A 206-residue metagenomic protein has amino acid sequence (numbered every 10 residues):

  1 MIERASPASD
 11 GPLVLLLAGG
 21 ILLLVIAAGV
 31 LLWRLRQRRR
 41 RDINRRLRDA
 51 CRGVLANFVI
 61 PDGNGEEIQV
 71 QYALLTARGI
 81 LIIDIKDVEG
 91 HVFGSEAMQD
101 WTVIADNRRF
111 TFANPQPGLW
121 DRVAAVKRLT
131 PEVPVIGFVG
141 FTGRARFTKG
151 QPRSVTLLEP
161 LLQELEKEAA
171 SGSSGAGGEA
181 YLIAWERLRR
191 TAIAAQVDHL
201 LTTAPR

Functional and structural regions predicted by a protein language model:
M1-I68, L75-I80, E89-H91, A105-R206: Surface-exposed interaction regions that form or flank ligand-binding interfaces
V92-E96: A short, polar/proline- and glycine-enriched secondary-structure boundary/capping micro-motif
A97-A105: Short, basic/glycine-rich phosphate-binding loops at helix/coil junctions that contact nucleotide phosphates
